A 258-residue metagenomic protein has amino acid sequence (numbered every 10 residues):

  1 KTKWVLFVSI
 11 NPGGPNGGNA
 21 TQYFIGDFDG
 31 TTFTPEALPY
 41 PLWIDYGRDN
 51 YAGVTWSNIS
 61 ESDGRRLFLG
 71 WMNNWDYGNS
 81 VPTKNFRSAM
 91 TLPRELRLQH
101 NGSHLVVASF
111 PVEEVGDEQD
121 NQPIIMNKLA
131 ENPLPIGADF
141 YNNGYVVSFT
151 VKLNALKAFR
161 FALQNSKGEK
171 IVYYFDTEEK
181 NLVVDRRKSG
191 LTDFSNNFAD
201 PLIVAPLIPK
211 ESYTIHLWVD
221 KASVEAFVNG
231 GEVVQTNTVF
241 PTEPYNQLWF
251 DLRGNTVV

Functional and structural regions predicted by a protein language model:
K1-G14, R65-M72: Hydrophobic core segments of beta-strands in well-ordered, beta-rich domains
G13-N16, D76-G78: Short catalytic/ligand-binding loop motif for oxyanion handling, primarily in non-cytosolic enzymes, centered on
P15-A20, R87: Short, solvent-exposed loop/turn segments at conserved positions within beta-propeller repeat blades
Q22-G26: Beta-propeller blade termini and top-face loops
D27-V258: Beta-rich accessory regions
